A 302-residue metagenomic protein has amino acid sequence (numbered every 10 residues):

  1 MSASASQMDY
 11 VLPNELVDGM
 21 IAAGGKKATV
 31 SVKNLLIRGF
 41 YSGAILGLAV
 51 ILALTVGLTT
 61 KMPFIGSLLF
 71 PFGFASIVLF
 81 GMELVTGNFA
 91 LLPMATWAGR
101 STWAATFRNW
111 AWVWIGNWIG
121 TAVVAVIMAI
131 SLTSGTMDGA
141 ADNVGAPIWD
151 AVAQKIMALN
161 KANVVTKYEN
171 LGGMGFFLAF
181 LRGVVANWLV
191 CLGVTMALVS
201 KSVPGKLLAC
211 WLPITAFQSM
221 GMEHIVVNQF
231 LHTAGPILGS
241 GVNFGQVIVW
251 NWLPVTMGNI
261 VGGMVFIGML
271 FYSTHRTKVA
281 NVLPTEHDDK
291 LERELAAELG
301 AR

Functional and structural regions predicted by a protein language model:
S2-R302: Alpha-helical transmembrane segments and their helix-helix packing motifs
